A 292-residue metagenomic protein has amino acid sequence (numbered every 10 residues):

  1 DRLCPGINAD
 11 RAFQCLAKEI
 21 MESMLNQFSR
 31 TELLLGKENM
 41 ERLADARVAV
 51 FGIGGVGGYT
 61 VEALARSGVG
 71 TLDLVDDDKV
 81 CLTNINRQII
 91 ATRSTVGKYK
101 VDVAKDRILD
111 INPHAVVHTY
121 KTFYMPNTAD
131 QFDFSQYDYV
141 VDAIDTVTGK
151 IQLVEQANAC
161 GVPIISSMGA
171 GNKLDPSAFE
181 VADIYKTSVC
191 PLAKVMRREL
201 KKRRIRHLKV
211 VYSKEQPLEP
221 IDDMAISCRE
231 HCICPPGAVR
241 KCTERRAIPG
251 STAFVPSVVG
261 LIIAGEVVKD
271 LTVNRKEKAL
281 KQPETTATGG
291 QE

Functional and structural regions predicted by a protein language model:
C4, R11-A12: Targeting/processing segments of secretory and organellar proteins
M21-A49: N-terminal charged helix/coil linker that caps or initiates catalytic domains
E22, F132-Q136, I144, G149 (+4 more regions): Glycine-rich phosphate/adenylate-binding loop
F51-G52, V75: Conserved N-terminal Rossmann-fold NAD(P)-binding element of oxidoreductases
V56: Hydrophobic/small residue at the entry helix of a nucleotide-binding pocket
R66-T71: Conserved S-adenosyl-L-methionine
V75-N112: Glycine-rich phosphate-binding loop and adjoining beta1-alpha1-beta2 segment of Rossmann-like nucleotide-binding folds
K121-T128: Conserved SAM/SAH-binding loop
